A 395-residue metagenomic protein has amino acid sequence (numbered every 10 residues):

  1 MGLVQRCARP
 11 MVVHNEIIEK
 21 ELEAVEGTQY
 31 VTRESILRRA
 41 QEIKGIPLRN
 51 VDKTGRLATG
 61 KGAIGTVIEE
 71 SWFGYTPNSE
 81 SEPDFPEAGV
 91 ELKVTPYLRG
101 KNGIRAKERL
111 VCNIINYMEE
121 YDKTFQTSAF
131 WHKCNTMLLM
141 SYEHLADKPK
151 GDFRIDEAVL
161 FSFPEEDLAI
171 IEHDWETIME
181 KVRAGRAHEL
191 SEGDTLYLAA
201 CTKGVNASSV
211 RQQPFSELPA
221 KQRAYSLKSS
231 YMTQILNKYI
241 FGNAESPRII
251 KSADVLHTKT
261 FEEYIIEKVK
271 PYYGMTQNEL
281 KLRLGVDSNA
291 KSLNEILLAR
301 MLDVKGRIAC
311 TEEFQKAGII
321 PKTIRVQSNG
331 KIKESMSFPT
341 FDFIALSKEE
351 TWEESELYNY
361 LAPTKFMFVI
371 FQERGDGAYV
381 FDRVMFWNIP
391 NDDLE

Functional and structural regions predicted by a protein language model:
G2-E395: Nucleic-acid endonuclease domains
